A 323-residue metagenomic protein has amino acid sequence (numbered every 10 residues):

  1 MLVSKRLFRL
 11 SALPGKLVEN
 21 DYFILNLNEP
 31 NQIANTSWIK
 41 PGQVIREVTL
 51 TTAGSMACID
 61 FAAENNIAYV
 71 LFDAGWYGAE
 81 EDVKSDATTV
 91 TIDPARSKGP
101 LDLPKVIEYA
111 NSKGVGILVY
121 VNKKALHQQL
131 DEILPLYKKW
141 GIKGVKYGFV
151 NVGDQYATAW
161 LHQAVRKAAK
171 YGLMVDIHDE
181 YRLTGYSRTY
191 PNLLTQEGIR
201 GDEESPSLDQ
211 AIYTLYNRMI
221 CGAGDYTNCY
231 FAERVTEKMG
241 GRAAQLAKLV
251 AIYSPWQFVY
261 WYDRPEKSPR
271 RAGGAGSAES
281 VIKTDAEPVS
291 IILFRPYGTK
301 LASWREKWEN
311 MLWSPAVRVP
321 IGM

Functional and structural regions predicted by a protein language model:
M1, T36-S37, R166, G240-R242 (+1 more regions): A general structural signal for short secondary-structure junctions and capping/turn motifs
M1-S112, M323: Conserved structural scaffold segments of CAZyme catalytic domains across common CAZy folds
R6, V44, A68-V70, G116-I117 (+3 more regions): Beta-sheet entry/capping signal
K16-N20, A125, S314: Short, well-ordered strand-loop elements centered on a beta-strand within folded domains, enriched for acidic residues
A74-G241: Aromatic- and carboxylate-enriched substrate-binding clefts and catalytic-loop regions of carbohydrate-active enzymes
I177-M323: Active-site-proximal substrate-binding groove within the catalytic cores of carbohydrate-active enzymes
